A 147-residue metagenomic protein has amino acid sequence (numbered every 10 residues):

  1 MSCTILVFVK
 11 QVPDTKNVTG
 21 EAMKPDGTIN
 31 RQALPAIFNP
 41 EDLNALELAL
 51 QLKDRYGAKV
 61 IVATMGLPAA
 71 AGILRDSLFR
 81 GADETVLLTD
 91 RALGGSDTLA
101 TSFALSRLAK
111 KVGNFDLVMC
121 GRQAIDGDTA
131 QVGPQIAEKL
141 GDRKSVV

Functional and structural regions predicted by a protein language model:
S2-C3, A82, F115, G141: Local beta-strand N-terminus motif with an aromatic residue
S2-M65: N-terminal beta-strand-loop-alpha-helix module at the start of alpha/beta ligand-binding or catalytic domains
Q11-V12, M65-P68, T89-L93, Q123-A124: Short, ordered loop/turn segments at secondary-structure junctions
T15-V18, D42-L46, A70-G72, D126-V132: Short glycine/serine/threonine-rich phosphate/pyrophosphate-binding segments that cradle anionic phosphate groups
L50-G57, L78-R80, K111, Q135-G141: Alpha-helix C-terminal capping segments
A71-L108: A glycine-rich helix N-cap at a beta->alpha junction
A109-D116: Glycine-rich phosphate-binding loop signature in dinucleotide/nucleotide-binding domains
V146-V147: Conserved small/polar residues in nucleotide/adenosyl-binding loops
